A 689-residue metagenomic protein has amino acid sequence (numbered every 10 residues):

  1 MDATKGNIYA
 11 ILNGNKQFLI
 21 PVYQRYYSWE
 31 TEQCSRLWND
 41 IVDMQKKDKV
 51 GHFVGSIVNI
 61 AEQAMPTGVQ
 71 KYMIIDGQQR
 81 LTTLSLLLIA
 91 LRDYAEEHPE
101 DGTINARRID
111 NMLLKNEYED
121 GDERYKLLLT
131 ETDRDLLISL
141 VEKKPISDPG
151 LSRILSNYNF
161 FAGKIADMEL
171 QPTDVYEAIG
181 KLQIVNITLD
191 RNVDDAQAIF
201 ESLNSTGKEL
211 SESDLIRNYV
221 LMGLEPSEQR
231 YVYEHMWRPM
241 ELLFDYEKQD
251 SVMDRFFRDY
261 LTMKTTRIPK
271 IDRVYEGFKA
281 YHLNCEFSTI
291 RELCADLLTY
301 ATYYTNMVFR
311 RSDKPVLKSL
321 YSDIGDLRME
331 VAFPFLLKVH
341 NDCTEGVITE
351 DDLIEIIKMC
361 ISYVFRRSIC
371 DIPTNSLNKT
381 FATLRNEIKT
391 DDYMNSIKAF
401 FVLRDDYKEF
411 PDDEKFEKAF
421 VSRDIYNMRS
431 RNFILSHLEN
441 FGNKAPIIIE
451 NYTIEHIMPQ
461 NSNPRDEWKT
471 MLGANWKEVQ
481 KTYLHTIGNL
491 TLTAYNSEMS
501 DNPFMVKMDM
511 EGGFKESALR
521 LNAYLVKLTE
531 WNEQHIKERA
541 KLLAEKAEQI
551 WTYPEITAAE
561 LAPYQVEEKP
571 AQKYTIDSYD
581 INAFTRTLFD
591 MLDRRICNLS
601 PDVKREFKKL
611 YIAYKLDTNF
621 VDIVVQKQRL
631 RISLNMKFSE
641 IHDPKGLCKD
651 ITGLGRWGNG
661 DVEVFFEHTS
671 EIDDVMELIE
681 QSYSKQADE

Functional and structural regions predicted by a protein language model:
D2-I268, E511-A518, N522-T529, E533-I536 (+1 more regions): Glycine- and hydrophobic-rich flexible loops that cap the catalytic core of alpha/beta enzyme folds
K16-I20, E567-N582: A short, surface-exposed helix-loop junction/capping segment
D43-Q70, R385-L525, T529, I550: Betabetaalpha-Me/HNH-type nuclease active-site subdomain
T67, M73-R80, Y176-I179, T188-D195 (+9 more regions): Secondary-structure capping and boundary motifs in well-ordered enzyme cores
E212-I216, L221-I434, W531: A cross-family structural signal marking well-folded subdomains
A583-D602: Amphipathic alpha-helical segments
E606-V662: Short, conserved beta-strand/beta-arch hydrophobic-aromatic motifs that form part of recognition grooves or interface
L654-E689: Well-ordered alpha/beta subsegment
